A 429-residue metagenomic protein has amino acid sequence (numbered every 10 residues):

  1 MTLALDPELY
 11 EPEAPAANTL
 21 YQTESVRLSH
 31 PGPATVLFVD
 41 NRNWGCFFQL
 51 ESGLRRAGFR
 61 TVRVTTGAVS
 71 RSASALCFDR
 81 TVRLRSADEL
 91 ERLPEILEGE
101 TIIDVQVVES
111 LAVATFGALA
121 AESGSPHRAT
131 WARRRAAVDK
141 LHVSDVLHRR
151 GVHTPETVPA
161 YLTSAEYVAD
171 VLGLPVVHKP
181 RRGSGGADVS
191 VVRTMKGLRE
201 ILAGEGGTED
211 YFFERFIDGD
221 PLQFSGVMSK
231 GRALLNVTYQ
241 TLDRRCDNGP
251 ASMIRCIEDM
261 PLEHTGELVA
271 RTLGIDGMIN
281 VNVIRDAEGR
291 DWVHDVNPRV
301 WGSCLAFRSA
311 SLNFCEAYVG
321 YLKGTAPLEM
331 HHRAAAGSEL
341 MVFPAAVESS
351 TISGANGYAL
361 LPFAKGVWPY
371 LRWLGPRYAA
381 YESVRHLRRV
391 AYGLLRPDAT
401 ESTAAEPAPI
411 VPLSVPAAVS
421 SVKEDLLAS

Functional and structural regions predicted by a protein language model:
M1-T130, L395-E406, L413-S429: ATP-binding N-terminal substructure of ATP-dependent carboxylate-amine bond-forming enzymes
L20, G320-S429: Peripheral (often C-terminal) accessory segments that flank ATP-dependent C-N-forming ligase machineries
N41-G45, A87-D88, L111, A160-S164 (+2 more regions): Short beta->alpha connector loops
F47-S52, L93-P94, G117, S144 (+3 more regions): Short amphipathic alpha-helical segments and helix-helix/interface helices
D79, A121-D188: A conserved helix-loop-beta module that forms one wall/lid of the active-site cleft in ATP-utilizing catalytic domains
I96-I102, V171-L172, G206-T208: Glycine-rich phosphate-binding loop signature in dinucleotide/nucleotide-binding domains
R193-L273, I284-W292: Phosphate-binding site of ATP-dependent enzymes
E258-V283, A287, N297-S349: Active-site "cap" helix and flanking loop/linker of ATP-utilizing ligase/carboxylase catalytic domains
